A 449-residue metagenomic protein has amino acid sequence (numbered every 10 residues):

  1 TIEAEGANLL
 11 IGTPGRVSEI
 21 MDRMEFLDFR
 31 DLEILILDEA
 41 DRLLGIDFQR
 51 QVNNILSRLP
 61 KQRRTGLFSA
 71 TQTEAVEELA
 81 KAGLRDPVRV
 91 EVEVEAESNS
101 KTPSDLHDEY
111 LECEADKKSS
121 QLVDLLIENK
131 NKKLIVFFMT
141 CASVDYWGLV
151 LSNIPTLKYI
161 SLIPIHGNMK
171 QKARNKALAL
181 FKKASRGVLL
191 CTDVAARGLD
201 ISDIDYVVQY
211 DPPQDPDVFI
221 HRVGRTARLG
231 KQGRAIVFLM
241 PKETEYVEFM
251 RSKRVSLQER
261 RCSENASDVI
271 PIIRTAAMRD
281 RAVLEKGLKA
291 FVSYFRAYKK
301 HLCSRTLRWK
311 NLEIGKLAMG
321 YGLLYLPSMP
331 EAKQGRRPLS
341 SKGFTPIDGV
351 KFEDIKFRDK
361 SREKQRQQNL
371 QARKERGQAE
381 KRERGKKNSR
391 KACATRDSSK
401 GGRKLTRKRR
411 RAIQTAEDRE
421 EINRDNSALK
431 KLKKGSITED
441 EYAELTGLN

Functional and structural regions predicted by a protein language model:
T1-R336: Conserved helicase RecA-like core
S263-N449: Non-catalytic terminal extensions of ATP-dependent helicases
